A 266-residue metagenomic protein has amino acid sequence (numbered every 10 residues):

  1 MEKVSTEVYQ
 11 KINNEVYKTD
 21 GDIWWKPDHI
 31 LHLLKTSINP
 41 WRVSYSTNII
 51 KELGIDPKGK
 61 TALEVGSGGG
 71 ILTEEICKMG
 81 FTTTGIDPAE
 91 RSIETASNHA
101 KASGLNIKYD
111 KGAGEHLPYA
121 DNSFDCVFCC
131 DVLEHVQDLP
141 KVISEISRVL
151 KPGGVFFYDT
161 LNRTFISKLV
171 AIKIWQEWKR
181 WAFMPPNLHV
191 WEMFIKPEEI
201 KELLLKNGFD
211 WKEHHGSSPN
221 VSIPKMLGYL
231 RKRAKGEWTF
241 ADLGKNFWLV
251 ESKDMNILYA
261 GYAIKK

Functional and structural regions predicted by a protein language model:
M1-D28: N-terminal, positively charged/glycine-rich alpha-helical extensions of SAM-dependent methyltransferases
T36-K58: Conserved alpha-helix/loop element of class I SAM-dependent methyltransferases that forms part of the SAM/SAH-binding
I71-H116: Class I SAM-dependent methyltransferase SAM/SAH-binding core
S103, E202, W211-K266: A C-terminal cap/extension of S-adenosyl-L-methionine-dependent methyltransferases that defines the acceptor-substrate
E115-C126: A short acidic, Gly/Pro-enriched loop at the edge of an enzyme's catalytic core that lines a small-molecule cofactor
P140-P152: A short glycine-rich, Lys/Arg-flanked "PGG" loop and its adjoining helix->strand segment in the class I
V155-R180: Conserved class I S-adenosyl-L-methionine
T160, R180-E199: Acceptor-substrate binding/catalytic loop of class I
